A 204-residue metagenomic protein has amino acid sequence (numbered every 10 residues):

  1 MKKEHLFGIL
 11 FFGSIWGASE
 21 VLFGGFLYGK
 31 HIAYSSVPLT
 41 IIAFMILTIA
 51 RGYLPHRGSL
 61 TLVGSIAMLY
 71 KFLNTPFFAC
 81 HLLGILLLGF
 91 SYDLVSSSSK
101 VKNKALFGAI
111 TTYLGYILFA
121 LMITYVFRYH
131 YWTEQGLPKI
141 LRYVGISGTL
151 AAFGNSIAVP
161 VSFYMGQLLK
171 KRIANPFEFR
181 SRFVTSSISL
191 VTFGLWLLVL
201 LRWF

Functional and structural regions predicted by a protein language model:
M1-E4, L54-P55, S96-L106, K171-R180: Membrane-interface helix-boundary motifs at transmembrane edges
K2-L69, L73, F77-F78: Hydrophobic transmembrane alpha-helices
E4-I15, S35, L39, G58-V63 (+8 more regions): Alpha-helical transmembrane segments of integral membrane proteins
F11-W16, G84-T124, V159, F163: Short helix-perturbing small/polar motifs within transmembrane alpha-helices
L22-F26, I49, L69, L73 (+4 more regions): Structural signature of transmembrane alpha-helix termini at the membrane-water interface
G52-T61, D93-A105, Y125-V144: Hydrophobic alpha-helical transmembrane segments
A67-K102, S189-T192: C-terminal halves and exits of single transmembrane alpha-helices
F107-F204: Membrane-embedded alpha-helical hairpins and interfacial helices in multi-pass inner-membrane proteins
